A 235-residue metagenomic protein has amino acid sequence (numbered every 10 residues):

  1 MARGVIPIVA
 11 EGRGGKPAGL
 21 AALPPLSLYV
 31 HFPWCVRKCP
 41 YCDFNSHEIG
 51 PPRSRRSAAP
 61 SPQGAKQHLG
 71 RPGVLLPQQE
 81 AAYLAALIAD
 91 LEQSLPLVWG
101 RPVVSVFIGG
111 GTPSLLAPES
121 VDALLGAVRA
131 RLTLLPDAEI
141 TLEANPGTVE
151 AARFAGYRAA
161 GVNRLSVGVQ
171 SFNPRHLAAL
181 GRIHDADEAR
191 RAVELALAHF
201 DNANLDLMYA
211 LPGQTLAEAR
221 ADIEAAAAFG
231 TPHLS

Functional and structural regions predicted by a protein language model:
M1, E11-A18, R53-L75: Intrinsic disorder/low-complexity segments
M1-L28, W99-R101: N-terminal [4Fe-4S]-dependent radical SAM core
R3-V5, P40-C42, A65-Q67, L87: Intrinsic disorder/low-complexity signature
S27, P40, I140: Divalent metal-dependent hydrolysis catalytic cores, especially in the metallo-beta-lactamase
L28-V30, V167: Short beta-strand motif preference
H31-S46: Local cysteine-cluster metal-coordination motifs and their immediate loop/turn environment, predominantly Fe-S cluster
S46-R53, G73-L97, V103-S235: Conserved non-cysteine loop/helix-boundary elements of the Radical SAM core domain that shape
